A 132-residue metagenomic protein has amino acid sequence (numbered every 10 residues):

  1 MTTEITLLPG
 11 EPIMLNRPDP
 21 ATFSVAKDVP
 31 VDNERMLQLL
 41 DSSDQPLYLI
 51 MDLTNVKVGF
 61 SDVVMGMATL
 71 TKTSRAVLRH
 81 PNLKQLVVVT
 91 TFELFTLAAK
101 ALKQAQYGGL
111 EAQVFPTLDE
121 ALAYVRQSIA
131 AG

Functional and structural regions predicted by a protein language model:
M1-G132: Amphipathic, Lys/Arg-enriched alpha-helical "gate/interface" segment within cytosolic domains that mediates
